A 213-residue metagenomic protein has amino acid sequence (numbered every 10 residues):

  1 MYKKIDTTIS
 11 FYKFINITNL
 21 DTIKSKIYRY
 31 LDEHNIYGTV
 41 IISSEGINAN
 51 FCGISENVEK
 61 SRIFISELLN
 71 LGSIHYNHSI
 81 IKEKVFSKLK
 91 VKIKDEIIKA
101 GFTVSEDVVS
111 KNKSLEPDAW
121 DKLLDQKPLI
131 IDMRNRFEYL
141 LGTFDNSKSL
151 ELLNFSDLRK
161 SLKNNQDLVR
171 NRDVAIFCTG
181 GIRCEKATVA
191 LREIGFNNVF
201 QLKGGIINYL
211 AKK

Functional and structural regions predicted by a protein language model:
M1-Y2, D121: Short boundary motifs at domain starts and secondary-structure transition points
Y2-K113, Q126, R134-K213: Rhodanese-like catalytic fold shared by cysteine-dependent sulfurtransferases and DSP/PTP-type phosphatases
L115-A119: N-terminal domain-start motif of subtilase-like serine proteases
W120-Q126: A short acidic-Thr-Gly-centered motif at the start of a beta-strand
